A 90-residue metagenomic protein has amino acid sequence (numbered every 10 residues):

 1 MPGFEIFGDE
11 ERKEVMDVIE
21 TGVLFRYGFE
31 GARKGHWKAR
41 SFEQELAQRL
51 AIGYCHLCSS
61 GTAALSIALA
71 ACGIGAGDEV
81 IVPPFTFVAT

Functional and structural regions predicted by a protein language model:
M1-T62, I67-A70, G75: Conserved PLP-binding active-site segment in aminotransferase class I/II-type PLP enzymes
S66-T90: Conserved PLP-anchoring active-site segment centered on the Schiff-base-forming lysine
